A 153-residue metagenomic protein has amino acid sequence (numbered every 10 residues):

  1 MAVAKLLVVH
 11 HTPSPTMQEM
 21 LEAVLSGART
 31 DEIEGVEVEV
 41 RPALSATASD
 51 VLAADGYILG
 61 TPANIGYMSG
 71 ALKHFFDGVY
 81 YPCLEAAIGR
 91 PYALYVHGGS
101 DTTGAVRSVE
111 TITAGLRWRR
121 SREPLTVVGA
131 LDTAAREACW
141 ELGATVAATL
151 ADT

Functional and structural regions predicted by a protein language model:
V3-D31: N-terminal beta1-alpha1 ligand-phosphate binding loop
K5-L7, E37-E39, A93: A structural signal for isolated positions on well-ordered beta-strands in alpha/beta enzyme cores
T12-P15, H97-D101, V127-D132: Short histidine/acidic/glycine/proline-rich micro-motifs that form metal- and phosphate-coordinating active-site loops
M20-L21, A71, A105, A135-A138: Residues at alpha-helix caps and immediate loop-helix transition turns in enzyme cores, especially N- and C-cap
A28-G35, L84-A86: Short helix-capping segments at alpha-helix termini
D31, T47, R119-T153: Glycine-rich phosphate/pyrophosphate-binding loop and the adjoining helix
E34-S45: A short beta-strand-loop structural module common to alpha/beta enzyme folds
A43-R120: Helix-loop-strand module that forms the ligand-binding subsite of alpha/beta enzymes
